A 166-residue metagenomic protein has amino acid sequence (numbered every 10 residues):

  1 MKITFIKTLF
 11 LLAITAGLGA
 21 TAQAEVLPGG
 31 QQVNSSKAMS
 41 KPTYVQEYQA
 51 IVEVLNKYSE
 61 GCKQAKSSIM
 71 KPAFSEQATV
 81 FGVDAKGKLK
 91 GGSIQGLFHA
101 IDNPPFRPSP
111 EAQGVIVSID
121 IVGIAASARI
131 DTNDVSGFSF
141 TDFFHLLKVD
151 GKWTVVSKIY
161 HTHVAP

Functional and structural regions predicted by a protein language model:
M1-K7: Positively charged n-region of N-terminal signal peptides that target proteins for export
T8-G19: Bacterial N-terminal signal peptides
Q23-S68, P72, E76: Short, low-complexity N-terminal intrinsically disordered segments enriched in polar/charged residues
E25-G30, S139-P166: Short beta-strand edge/turn micro-motifs at domain boundaries
E25-L27, A50, G82-D84, G92-F138: Surface-exposed, charged secondary-structure patches
F74, D84, T132-D134, F144-H145 (+1 more regions): A mature extracytoplasmic/lumenal domain signature
